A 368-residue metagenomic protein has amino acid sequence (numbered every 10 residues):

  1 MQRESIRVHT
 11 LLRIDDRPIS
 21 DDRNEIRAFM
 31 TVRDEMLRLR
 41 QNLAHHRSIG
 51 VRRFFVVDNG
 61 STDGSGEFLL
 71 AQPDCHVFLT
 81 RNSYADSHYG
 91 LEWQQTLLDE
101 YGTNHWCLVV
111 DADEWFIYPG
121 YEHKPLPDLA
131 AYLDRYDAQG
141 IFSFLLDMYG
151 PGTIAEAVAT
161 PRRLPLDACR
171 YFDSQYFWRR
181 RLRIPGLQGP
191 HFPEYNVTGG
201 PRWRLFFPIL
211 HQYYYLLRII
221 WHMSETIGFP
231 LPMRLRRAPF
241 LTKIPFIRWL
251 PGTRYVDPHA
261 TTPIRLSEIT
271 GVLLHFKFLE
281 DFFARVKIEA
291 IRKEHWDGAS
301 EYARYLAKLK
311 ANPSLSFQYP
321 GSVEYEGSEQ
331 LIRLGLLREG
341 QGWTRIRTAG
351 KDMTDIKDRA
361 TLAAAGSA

Functional and structural regions predicted by a protein language model:
M1-A44: N-proximal low-complexity "stem/linker" segments adjacent to membrane-targeting elements
R7, G66-V109, I117-H123: Active-site-proximal specificity loops/subdomain of glycosyltransferases
M30, V57-S65: Ser/Thr-glycine-rich phosphate-binding loops at phosphate-binding pockets of nucleotides, nucleotide cofactors
A44-R52: Short, acidic, metal-binding catalytic loop of nucleotide-sugar glycosyltransferases
G50-V51, T103, D111, D137: Short loop/turn motifs at secondary-structure junctions
R52-G60, T80: Short beta-strand/loop segment that forms part of the nucleotide-sugar
G120-A368: Catalytic-site signature of metal-activated, phosphate-bearing donor transferases, centered on the GT-A/GT-A-like
